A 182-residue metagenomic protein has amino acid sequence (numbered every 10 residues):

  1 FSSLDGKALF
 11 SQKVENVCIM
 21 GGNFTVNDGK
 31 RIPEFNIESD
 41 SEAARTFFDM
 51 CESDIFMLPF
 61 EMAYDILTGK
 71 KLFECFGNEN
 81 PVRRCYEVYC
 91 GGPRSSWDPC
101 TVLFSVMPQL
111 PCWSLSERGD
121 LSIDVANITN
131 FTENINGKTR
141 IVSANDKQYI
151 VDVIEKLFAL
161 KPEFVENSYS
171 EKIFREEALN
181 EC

Functional and structural regions predicted by a protein language model:
F1-C182: N-terminal acidic, glycine/proline-rich low-complexity segments
